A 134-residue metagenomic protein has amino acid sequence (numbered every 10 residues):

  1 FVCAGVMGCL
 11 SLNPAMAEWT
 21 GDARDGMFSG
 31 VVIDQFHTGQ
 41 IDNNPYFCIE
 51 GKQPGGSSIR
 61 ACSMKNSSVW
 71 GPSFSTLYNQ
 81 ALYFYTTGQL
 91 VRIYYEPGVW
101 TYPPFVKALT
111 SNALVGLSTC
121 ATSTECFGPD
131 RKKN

Functional and structural regions predicted by a protein language model:
F1-V2, D22: Generic early N-terminus positional signal peaking at residue ~5-7
V2-S11: Bacterial N-terminal signal peptides
L12-A17: Sec/Tat signal peptide C-region and signal peptidase I cleavage site
E18-N134: Exposed beta-strand/loop interface patches that mediate assembly or binding
